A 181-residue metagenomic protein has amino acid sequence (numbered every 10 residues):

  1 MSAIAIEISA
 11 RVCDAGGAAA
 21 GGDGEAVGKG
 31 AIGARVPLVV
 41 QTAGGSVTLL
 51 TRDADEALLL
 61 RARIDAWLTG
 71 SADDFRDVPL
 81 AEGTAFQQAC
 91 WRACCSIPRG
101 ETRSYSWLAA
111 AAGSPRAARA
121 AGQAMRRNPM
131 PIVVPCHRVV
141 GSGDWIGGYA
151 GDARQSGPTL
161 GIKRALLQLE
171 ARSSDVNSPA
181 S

Functional and structural regions predicted by a protein language model:
M1-P115, L169-S181: Basic nucleic-acid-binding alpha-helical/helix-turn surface characteristic of O6-alkylguanine DNA
T84, E101, S114, Q123 (+1 more regions): Gly/Ser/Thr-rich helix-start
R116-P131: Regulatory, non-catalytic segments
I132-V139: Short Lys/Arg-enriched helix C-cap and helix-to-coil transition segments that create basic nucleic-acid-contact patches
S142-S181: …primarily DNA-binding HTH/wHTH and HhH modules…
